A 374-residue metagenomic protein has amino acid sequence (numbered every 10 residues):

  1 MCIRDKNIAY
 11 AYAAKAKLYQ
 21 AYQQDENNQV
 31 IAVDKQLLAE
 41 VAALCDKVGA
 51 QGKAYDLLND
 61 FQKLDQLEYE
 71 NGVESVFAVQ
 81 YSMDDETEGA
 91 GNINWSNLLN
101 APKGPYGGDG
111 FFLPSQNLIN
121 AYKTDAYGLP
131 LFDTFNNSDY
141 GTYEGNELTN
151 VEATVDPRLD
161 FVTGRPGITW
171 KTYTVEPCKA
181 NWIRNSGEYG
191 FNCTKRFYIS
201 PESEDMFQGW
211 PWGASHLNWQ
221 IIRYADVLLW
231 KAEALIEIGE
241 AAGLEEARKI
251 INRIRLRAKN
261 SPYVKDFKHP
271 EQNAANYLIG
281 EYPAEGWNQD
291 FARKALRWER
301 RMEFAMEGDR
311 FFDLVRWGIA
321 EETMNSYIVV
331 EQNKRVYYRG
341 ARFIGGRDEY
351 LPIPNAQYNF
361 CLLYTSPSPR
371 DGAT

Functional and structural regions predicted by a protein language model:
M1-I3, A373-T374: N-terminal low-complexity segments that are often proline-rich with Ser/Thr-Pro
R4-N94, L131-S366, R370: Acidic/polar-rich alpha-helix caps and helix-coil junctions
S96-A121, R184-E188: Short, cationic low-complexity segments
S115, N120, Y127-N136: Conserved short secondary-structure elements within globular domains
